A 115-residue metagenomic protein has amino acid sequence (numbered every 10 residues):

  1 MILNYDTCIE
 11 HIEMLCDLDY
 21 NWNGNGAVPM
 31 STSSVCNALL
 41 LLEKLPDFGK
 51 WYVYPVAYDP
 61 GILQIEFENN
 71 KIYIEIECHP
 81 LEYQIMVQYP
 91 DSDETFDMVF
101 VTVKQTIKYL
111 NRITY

Functional and structural regions predicted by a protein language model:
M1-I62, D93-D97: Negatively charged, low-complexity tracts enriched in Asp/Glu with abundant Ser/Thr
C16-Y20, K71-V101: Intrinsically disordered, low-complexity regulatory segments enriched in Ser/Thr/Pro and charged residues
L45-V56, N70-I72, Q84-Y89, I113-Y115: Charged interaction scaffolds used for protein-protein
I65-N69: Active-site beta-strand termini and strand-to-loop segments that position acidic
V103-Y115: Well-ordered alpha/beta subsegment
